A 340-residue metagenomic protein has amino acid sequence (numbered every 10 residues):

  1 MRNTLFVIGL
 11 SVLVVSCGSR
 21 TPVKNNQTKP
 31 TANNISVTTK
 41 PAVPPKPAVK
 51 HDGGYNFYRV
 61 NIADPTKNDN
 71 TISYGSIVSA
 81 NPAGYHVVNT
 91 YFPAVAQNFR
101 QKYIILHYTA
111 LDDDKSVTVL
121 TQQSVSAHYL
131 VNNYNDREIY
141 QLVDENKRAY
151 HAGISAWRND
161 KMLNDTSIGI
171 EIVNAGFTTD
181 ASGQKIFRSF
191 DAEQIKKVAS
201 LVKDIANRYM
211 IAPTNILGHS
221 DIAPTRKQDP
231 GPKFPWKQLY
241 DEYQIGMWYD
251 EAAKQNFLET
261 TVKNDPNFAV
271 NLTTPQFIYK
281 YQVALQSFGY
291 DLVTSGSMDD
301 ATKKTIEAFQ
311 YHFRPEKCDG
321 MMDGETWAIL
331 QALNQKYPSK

Functional and structural regions predicted by a protein language model:
R2-I8: Sec-dependent signal peptide recognition, specifically the positively charged N-region followed immediately by
L13-S16: C-terminal motif of bacterial Sec signal peptides marking the signal peptidase cleavage site
G18-T21: Bacterial signal peptide processing site
K24-A212: Active-site-adjacent loop/helix surface patches within enzyme catalytic domains that shape the substrate-binding cleft
F92, K115-V117, A156-N159, S182-E193 (+4 more regions): Second-shell loop/turn segments in exported
L130-V131, P232-E259: Acidic, His- and aromatic-enriched active-site or binding-groove loops in soluble protein domains that engage sugars
I211-R226: Acidic/histidine-rich, metal-coordinating catalytic segments
F268-Y279, Q286-L333, S339: Short acidic, glycine/serine/threonine-rich helix-capping segments at coil-helix boundaries
